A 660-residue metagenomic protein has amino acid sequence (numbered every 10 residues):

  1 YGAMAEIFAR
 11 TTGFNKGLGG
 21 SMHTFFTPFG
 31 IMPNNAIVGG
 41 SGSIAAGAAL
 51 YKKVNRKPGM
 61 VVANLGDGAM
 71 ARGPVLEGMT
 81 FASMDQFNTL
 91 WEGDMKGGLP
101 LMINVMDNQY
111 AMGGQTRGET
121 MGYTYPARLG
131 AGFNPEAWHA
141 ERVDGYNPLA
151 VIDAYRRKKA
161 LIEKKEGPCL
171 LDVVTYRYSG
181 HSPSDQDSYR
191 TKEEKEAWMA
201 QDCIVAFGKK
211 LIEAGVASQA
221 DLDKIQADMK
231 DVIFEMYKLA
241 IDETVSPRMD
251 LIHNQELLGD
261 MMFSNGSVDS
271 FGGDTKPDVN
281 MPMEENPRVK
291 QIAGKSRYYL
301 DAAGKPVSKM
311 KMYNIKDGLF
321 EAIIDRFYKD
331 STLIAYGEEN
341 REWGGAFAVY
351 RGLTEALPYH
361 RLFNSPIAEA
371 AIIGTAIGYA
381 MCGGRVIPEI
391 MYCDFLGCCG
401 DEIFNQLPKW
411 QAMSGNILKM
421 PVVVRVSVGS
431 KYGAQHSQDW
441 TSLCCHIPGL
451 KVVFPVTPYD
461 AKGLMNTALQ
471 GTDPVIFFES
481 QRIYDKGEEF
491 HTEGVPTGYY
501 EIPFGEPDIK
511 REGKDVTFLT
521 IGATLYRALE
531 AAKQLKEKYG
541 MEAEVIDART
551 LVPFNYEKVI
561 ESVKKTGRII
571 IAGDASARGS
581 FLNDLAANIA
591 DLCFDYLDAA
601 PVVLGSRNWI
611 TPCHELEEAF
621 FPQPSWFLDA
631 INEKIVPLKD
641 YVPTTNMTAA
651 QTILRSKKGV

Functional and structural regions predicted by a protein language model:
Y1-L101, M112-A137, K431-H436: Cofactor-binding active-site loop characterized by glycine-rich and histidine/acidic residues
M4, A9, G13, S83-N104 (+3 more regions): A glycine-rich helix N-cap at a beta->alpha junction
H23-G42, V143-P148, E338-W343, R361-G374 (+4 more regions): Active-site nucleophile and cofactor-binding loops and adjacent substrate-binding regions of central metabolic enzymes
P33-N35, K57-G73, L99-M106, Y336 (+4 more regions): A short, small-residue-rich loop immediately preceding and capping a beta-strand
A46-K57, S83-N88, M95, A131-N134 (+6 more regions): Alpha-helix C-terminal capping segments
T89-M249, G352, K419-M420, Q481-V660: Thiamine diphosphate
M261-T375, A380-C382, L654-V660: Non-catalytic terminal/interface segments that mediate subunit docking, oligomerization, and allosteric communication
Y432-L519: Phosphate/diphosphate-binding glycine-rich loops and adjacent basic-rich segments that engage nucleotide
